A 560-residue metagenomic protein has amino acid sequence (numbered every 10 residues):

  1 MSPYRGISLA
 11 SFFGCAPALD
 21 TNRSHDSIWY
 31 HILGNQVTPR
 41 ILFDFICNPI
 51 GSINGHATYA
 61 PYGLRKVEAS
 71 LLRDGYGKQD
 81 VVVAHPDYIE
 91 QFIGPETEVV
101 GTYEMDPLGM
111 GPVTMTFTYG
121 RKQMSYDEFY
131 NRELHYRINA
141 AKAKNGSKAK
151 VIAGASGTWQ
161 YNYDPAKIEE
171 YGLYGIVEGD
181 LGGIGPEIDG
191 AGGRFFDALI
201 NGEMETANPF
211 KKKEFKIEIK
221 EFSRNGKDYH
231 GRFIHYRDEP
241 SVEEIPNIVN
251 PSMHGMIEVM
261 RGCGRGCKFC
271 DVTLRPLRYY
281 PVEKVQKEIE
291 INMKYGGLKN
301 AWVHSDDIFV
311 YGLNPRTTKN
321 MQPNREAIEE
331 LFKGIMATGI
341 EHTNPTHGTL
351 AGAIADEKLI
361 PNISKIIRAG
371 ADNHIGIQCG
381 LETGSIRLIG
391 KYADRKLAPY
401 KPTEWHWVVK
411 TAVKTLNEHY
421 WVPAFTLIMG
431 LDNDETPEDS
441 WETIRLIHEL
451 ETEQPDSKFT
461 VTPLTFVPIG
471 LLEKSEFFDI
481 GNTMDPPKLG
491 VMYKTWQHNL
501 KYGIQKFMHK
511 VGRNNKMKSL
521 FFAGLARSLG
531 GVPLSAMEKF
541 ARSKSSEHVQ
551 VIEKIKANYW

Functional and structural regions predicted by a protein language model:
M1-Q36, C263, T495-W560: Radical SAM enzyme core and accessory elements
L9, I291-V422, M429-L431: Conserved SAM/AdoMet-binding glycine-rich loop
S24-N54, P107-L134, T318-Q322, K391-K401 (+1 more regions): A solvent-exposed, charged loop/short amphipathic helix patch at secondary-structure junctions
I46-K78: Short, charged N-terminal beta->alpha structural module
G63, S70, D80-E239: Glycine-rich beta-alpha loop elements in corrinoid/cobalamin-binding modules across cobalamin-dependent enzymes
L108-P112, R265, W302-T318, E382-D394 (+5 more regions): Flexible glycine/acidic-rich beta-alpha junction loops that bind and position SAM and/or redox cofactors in anaerobic
N162-Y171, N362-I363, D432-E449: Catalytic cores of alpha/beta
V249-K284: Canonical Radical SAM [4Fe-4S] cluster-binding loop centered on the CxxxCxxC motif and its immediate flanking residues
